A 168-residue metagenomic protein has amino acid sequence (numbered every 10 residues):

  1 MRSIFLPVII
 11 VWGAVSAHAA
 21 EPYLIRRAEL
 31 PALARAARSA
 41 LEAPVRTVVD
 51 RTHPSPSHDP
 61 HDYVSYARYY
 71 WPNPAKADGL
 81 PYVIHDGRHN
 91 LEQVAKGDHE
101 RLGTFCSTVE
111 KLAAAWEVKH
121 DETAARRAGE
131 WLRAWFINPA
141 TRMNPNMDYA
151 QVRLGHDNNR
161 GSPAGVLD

Functional and structural regions predicted by a protein language model:
F5-A14: Bacterial N-terminal signal peptides
H18-D168: Extracellular glycan-targeting catalytic surfaces
